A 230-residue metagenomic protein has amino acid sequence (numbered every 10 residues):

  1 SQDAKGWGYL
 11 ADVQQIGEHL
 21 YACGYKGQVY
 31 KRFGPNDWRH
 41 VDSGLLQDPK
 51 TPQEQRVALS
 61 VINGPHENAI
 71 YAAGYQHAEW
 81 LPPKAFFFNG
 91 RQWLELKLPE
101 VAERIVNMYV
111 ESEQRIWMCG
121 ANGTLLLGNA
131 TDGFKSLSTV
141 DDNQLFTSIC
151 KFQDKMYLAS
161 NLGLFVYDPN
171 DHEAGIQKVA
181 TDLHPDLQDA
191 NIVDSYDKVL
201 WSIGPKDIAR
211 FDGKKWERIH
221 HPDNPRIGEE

Functional and structural regions predicted by a protein language model:
S1-E230: Residue-level hotspots at or immediately adjacent to binding/recognition sites across diverse folds
